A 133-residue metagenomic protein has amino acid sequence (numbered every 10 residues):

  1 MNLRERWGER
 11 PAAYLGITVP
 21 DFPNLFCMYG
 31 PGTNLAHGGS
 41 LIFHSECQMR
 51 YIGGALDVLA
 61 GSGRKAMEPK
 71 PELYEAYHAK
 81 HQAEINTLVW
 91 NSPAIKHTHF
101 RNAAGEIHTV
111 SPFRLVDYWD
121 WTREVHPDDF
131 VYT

Functional and structural regions predicted by a protein language model:
M1-N34: Glycine-rich loop(s) and the adjacent beta-strand/alpha-helix scaffold that form part
A13, F26-T133: C-terminal, flexible cofactor-proximal segment of oxidoreductases
